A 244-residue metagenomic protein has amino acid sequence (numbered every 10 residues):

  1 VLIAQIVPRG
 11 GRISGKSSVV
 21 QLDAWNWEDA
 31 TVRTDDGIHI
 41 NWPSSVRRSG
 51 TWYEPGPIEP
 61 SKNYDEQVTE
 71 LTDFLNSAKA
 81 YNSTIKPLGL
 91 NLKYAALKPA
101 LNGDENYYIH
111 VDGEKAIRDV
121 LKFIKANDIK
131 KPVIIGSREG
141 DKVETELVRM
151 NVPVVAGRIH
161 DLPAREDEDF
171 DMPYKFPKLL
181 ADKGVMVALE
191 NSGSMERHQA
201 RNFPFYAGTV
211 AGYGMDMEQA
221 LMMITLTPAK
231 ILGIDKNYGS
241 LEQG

Functional and structural regions predicted by a protein language model:
V1, N106, V148, P153 (+2 more regions): His/Asp/Glu-enriched, well-ordered alpha-helical/loop segment that forms or immediately abuts the divalent-metal
L2-K131: Polyanionic/metal-chelating signatures
R9-G11, W27, K115-A116, E139-G140 (+3 more regions): Solvent-exposed loop/turn segments at secondary-structure junctions within structured extracellular/periplasmic domains
Q67, L71, A116, V143 (+3 more regions): Stable alpha-helical elements in mature extracytoplasmic
D73, D119-K122, K142, K175-D182 (+1 more regions): Alpha-helical scaffolding segments of alpha/beta enzyme cores, especially the outer helices of TIM-barrel or partial
A96, K142-V143, F176, G239: Short acidic active-site motifs
Y108-D112, K130-E139, I159, P163-R165: Catalytic beta/alpha-barrel core
E139-M150: Active-site-adjacent beta->alpha loops and helix N-cap segments on the catalytic face of soluble alpha/beta enzymes
